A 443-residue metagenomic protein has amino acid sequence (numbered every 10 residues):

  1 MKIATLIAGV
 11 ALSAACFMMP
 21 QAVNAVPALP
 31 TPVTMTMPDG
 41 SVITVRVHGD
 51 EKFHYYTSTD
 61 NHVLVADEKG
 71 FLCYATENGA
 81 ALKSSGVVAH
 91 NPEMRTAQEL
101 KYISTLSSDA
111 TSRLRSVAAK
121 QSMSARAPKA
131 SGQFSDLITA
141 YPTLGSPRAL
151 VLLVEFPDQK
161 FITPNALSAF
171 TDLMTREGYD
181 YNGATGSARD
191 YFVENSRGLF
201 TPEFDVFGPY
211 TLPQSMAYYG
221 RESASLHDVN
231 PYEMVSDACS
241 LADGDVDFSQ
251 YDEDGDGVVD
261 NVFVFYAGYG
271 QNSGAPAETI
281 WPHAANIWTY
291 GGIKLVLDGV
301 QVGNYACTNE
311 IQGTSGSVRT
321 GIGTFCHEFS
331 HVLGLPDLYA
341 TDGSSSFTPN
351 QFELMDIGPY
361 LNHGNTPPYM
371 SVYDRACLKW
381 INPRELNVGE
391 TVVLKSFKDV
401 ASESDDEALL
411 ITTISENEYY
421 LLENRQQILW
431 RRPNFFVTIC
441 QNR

Functional and structural regions predicted by a protein language model:
M1-V10: Bacterial N-terminal signal peptides that target proteins for export
A14-V23: C-terminal segment of classical bacterial N-terminal signal peptides
V23-I138: N-terminal prosegments of processed precursors
I43-V45, F53-T57, L82-S84, D158-A169 (+3 more regions): Short, solvent-exposed loop/turn elements at domain surfaces
A130-T143, A184-D298: Active-site-proximal segments of metallohydrolase catalytic domains
A140-Y141, S146-A169: N-terminal low-complexity, Ser/Thr- and acidic-residue-enriched intrinsically disordered segments
K160-T201: Active-site-surrounding "flap" and adjacent substrate/cofactor-binding loops of secreted or lumenal enzymes, prototyped
R189, N195, N261-F436: Extracellular hydrolytic enzyme modules, especially secreted metalloproteases of the metzincin/thermolysin-like class
